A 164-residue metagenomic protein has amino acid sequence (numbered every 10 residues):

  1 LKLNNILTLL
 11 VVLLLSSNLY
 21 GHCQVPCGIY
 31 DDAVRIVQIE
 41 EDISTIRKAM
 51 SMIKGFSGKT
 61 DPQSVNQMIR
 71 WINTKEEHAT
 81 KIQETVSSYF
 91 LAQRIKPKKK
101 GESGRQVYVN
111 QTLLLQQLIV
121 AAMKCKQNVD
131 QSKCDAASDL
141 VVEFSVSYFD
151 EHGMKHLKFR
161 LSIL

Functional and structural regions predicted by a protein language model:
L1-L7: Bacterial N-terminal signal peptides that target proteins for export
S16-N18: N-terminal signal peptide c-region/cleavage motif recognized by signal peptidases
G21-Q63: Immediate post-signal-peptide N-terminus of mature secreted/exported proteins
V25, I29-D32, G58-I72, G101-Y108 (+1 more regions): Alpha-helical rod/repeat scaffolding segments in eukaryotic adaptors/tethers and long-chain four-helix cytokines
I36, L114-L164: C-terminal amphipathic alpha-helix
Q38-E41, T45-K48, M52, T74 (+6 more regions): Charged, amphipathic alpha-helical oligomerization/scaffolding segments
M50-Q93: Alpha-helical segments in soluble extracytoplasmic regions
H78, Q83-K126: Long, amphipathic, charge-rich alpha-helical segments that form helical bundles/coiled-coils
